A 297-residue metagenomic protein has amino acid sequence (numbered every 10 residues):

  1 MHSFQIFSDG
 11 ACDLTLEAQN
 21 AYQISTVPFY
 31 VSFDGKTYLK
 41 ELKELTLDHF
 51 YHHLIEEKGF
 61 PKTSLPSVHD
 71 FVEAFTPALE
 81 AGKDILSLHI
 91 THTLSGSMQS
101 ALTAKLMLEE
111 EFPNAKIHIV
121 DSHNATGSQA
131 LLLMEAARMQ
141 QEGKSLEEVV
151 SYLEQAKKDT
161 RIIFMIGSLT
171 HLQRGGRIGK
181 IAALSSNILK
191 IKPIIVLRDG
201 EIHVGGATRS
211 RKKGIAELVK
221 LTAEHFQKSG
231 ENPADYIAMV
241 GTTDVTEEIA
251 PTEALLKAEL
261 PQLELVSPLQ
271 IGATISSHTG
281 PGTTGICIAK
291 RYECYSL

Functional and structural regions predicted by a protein language model:
H2-I6, E264: Short active-site oxyanion
F4, K83-S87, Y236-A238: Generic beta-sheet signal
Q5-L65: N-terminal glycine-rich anion-binding loop in soluble enzyme alpha/beta folds
A11-Q19, I24-S25, Y30, T93 (+5 more regions): Mixed-charge interfacial surface used for oligomerization/domain docking and macromolecular partner engagement
L54-I55, L79, Q140, Q173: Hydrophobic residues in alpha-helical segments
E56-L94, Q99, T103, V150: Glycine-rich phosphate- or other oxyanion-binding loops that anchor nucleotides, phosphorylated ligands
K83-S87, A115-V120: Short, flexible active-site-proximal loops enriched in glycine and acidic residues
